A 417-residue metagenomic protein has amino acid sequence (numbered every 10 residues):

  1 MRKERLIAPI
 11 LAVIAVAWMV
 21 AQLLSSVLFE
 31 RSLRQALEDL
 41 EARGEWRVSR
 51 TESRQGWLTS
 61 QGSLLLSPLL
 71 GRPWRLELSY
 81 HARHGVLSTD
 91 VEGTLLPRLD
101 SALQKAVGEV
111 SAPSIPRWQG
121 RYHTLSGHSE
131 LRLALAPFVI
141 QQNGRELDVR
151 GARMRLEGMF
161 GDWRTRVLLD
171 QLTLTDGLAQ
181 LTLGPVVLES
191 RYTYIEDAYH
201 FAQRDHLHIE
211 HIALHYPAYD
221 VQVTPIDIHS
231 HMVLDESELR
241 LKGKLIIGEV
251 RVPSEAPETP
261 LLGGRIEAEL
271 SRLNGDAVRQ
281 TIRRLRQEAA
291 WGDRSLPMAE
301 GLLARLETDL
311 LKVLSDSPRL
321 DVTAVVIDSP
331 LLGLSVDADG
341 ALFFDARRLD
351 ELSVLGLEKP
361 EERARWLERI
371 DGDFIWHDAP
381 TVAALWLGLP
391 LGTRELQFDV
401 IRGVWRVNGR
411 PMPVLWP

Functional and structural regions predicted by a protein language model:
R5-A12, V16-P417: Glycine-rich, small/hydroxylated-residue low-complexity segments
